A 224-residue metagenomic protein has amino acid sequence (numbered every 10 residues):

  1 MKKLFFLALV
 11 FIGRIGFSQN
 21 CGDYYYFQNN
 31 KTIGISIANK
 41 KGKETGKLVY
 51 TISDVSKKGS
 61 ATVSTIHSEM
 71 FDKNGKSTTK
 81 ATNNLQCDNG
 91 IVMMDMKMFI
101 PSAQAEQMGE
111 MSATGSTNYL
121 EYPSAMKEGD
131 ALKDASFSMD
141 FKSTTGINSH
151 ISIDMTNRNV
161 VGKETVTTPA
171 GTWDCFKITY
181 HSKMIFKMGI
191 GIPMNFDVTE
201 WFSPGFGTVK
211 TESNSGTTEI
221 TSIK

Functional and structural regions predicted by a protein language model:
M1-D23: Bacterial Sec-dependent N-terminal signal peptides
F6, Y25-F27, M108-M111: Extended hydrophobic/Leu-rich segments
L7, N118, F196: Generic anion/oxyanion-binding catalytic loop in active/binding sites
L9, T114-S116, K187: Short, charged low-complexity linear motifs
Q19-A81, F141-K224: Acidic, serine/threonine-rich low-complexity disordered tracts
Q86-D88: Extracellular low-complexity Ser/Thr/Asn/Gly-rich intrinsically disordered segments
I91-Q104, T211-E212: A short, surface-exposed interaction/processing loop segment used at functional sites
I100-W173: Solvent-exposed helix/loop surface patches that form functional interfaces
